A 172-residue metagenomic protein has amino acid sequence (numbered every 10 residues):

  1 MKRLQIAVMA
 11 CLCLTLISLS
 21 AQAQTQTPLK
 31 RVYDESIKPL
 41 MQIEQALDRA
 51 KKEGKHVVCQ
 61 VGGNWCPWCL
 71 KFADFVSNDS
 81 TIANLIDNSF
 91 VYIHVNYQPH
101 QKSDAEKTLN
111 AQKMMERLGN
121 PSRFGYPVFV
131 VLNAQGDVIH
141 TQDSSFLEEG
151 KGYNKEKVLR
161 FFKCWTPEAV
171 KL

Functional and structural regions predicted by a protein language model:
A7-S18: Bacterial N-terminal signal peptides
S20-T25: Boundary at the C-terminal end of the N-terminal hydrophobic targeting segment
I37-P39, I82-A111: Thiol-based oxidoreductase modules, predominantly thioredoxin-like and allied folds used for disulfide exchange
P39-V57: A short beta-strand-turn-helix
K52-P67, Y92: Short active-site neighborhood of thiol/selenol oxidoreductases, capturing the structured segment around
C66-C69, F129: The canonical Cys-X-X-Cys-His
C69-D87: Typically the conserved alpha-helix immediately C-terminal to a functionally engaged Cys/Sec in thioredoxin-like
R117-K171: Non-catalytic, surface beta->alpha helical segment in thiol-disulfide oxidoreductase systems
